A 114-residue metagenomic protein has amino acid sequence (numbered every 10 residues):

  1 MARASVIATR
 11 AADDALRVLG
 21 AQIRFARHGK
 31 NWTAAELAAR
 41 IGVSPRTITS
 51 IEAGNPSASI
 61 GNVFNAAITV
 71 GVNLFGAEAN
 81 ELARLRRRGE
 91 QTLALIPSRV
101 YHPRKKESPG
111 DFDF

Functional and structural regions predicted by a protein language model:
A2, S59-A77: DNA major-groove recognition helix of helix-turn-helix/homeodomain DNA-binding modules
A2-G29: A short, Lys/Arg-rich alpha-helix, primarily the initiator
L16, I41, F75-A77: Short amphipathic alpha-helix starts
A21-E36, N65, R99-V100: Short basic helix-loop element that most often maps to the first helix and adjoining turn of HTH DNA-binding modules
N31-T49: Short alpha-helical DNA-recognition segment
A77-F114: Short, charged recognition helix plus adjacent turn of helix-turn-helix-like nucleic-acid-binding domains
